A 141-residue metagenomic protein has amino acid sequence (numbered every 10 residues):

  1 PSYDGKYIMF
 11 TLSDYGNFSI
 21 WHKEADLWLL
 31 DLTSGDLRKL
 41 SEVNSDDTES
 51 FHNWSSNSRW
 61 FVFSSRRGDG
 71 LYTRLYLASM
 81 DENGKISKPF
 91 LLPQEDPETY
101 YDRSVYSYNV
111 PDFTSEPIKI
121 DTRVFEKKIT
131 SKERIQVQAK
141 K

Functional and structural regions predicted by a protein language model:
P1-K141: Sequence signature of WD/YWTD-type beta-propeller architectures
